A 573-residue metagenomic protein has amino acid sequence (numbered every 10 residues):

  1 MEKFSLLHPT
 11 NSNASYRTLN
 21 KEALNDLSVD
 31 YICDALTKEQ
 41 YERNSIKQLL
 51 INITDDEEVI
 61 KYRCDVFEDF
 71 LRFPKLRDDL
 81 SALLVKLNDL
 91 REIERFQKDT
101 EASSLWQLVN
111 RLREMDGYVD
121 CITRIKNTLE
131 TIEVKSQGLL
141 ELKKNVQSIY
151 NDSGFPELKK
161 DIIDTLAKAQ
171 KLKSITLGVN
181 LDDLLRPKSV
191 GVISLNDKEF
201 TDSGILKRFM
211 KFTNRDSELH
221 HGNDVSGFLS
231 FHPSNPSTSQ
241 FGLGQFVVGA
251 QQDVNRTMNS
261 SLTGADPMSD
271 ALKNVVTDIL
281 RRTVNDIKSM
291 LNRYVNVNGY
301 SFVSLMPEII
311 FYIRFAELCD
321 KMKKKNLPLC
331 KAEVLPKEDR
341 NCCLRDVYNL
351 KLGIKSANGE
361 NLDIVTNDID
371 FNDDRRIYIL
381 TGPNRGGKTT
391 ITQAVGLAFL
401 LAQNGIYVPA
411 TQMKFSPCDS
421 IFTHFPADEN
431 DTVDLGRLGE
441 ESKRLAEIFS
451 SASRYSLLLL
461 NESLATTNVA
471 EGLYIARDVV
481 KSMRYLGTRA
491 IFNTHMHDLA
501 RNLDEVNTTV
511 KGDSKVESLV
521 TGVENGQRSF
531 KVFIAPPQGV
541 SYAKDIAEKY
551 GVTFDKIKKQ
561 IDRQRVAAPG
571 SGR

Functional and structural regions predicted by a protein language model:
M1-S194, K198-E199: Conserved amphipathic alpha-helical "coupling/scaffold" segments that transmit conformational changes between domains
N110, V297, S301-S304, R437-E440: Alpha-helical initiation/capping and key positions within long helical/coiled-coil segments
V119-L129, L291, V295, I313-A316: A structural signal for well-ordered alpha-helices, especially hydrophobic packing surfaces of coiled-coils
N180-S269: Structured, charged N-terminal subsegments at the starts of enzyme catalytic cores and at intra-chain domain/subunit
M258-R293, G299, M306, I313: Extended, charged coiled-coil "arm/hinge" scaffolds of SMC/Rad50-like chromosome-maintenance ATPases and other large
G299-F302, M306-L327: Transmembrane helical bundles of ABC transporter permease domains
A316-L352: Long, charged, glycine-rich C-terminal linkers/tails
R340-R573: ATPase nucleotide-binding head domains, primarily ABC-like/P-loop NTPase cores
